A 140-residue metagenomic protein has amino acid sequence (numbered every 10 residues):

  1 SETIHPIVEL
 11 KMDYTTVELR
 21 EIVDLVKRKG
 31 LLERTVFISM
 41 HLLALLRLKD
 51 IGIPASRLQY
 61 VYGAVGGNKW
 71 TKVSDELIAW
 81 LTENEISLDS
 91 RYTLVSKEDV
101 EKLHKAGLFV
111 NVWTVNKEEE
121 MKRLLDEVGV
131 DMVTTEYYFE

Functional and structural regions predicted by a protein language model:
S1-E140: Short loop-to-alpha-helix "cap/lid" segments that border enzyme active sites across diverse enzyme classes
